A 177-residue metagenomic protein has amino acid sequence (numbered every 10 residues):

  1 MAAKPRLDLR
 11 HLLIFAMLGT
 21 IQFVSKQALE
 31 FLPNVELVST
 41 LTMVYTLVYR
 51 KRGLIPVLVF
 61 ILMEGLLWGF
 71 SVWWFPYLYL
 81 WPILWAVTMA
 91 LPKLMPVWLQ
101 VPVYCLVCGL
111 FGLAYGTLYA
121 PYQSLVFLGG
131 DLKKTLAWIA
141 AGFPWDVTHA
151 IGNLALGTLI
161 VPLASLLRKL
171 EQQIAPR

Functional and structural regions predicted by a protein language model:
M1-V48, R52-V59: Hydrophobic transmembrane alpha-helices
A3-L7, K93-V103: Membrane-interface helix-boundary motifs at transmembrane edges
A16-T20, V24, V44, L58-L62 (+7 more regions): Residue-level signature of the transmembrane alpha-helical core of multi-pass small-molecule transporters
F23-E36, V59-L94: Interfacial aromatic-anchored transmembrane helix boundaries in multi-pass membrane proteins
L41, I83, V87, L118 (+1 more regions): Hydrophobic/aromatic residues in alpha-helical transmembrane segments
T46-L47, L84-K93, V161-S165: Hydrophobic transmembrane alpha-helices
G53-L58, W73-W74, Y104: Alpha-helical transmembrane segments and their helix-entry boundary regions
W74-F75, V97-R177: Membrane-embedded alpha-helical hairpins and interfacial helices in multi-pass inner-membrane proteins
